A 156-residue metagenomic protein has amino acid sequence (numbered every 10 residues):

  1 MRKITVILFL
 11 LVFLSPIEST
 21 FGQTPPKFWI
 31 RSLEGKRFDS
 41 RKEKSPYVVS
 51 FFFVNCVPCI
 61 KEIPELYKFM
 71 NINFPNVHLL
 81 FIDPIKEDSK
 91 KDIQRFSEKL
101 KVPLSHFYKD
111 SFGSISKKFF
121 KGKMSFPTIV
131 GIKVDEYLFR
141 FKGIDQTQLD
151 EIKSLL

Functional and structural regions predicted by a protein language model:
I4-L14: Sec-dependent N-terminal signal peptides
E18-D39: N-terminal "domain-start" segment that seeds a small globular fold
T24, S45, M124-F126: Short, small/polar residue-rich loop motifs at catalytic or cofactor-binding pockets
D39-I60: Short active-site neighborhood of thiol/selenol oxidoreductases, capturing the structured segment around
K44-Y47, P75-H78, P103-L104: Loop/turn elements at helix/coil->beta-strand transitions in domains of secreted/extracellular proteins
K61-L100, G113-K117: Structural microenvironment flanking redox-active thiols in thiol-disulfide oxidoreductases
E98-P127: Short, internal strand/loop/helix patches that form the active-site neighborhood or redox-interaction surface
I129-L156: Thiol-/selenol-based redox modules, centered on thioredoxin-like and closely related oxidoreductase domains
